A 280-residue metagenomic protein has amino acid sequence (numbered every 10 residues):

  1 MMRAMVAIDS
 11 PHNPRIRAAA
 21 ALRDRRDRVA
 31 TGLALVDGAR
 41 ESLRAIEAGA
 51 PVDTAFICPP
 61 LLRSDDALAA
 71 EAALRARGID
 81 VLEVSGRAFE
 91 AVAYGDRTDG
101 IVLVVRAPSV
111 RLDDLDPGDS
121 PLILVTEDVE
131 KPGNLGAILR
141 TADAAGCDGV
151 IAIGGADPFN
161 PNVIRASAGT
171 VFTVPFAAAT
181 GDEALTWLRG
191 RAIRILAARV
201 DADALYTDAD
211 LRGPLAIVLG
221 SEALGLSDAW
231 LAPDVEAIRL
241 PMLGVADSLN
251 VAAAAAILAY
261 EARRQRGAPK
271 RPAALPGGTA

Functional and structural regions predicted by a protein language model:
M1-D96, R271-A280: N-terminal positively charged helical leader segments and presequences
I8, A34, E127-D128, A152-G154 (+3 more regions): Glycine- and other small-residue-rich loops at beta-strand/loop junctions that grip anionic moieties
G38, E130-A137, L249-A254: Amphipathic alpha-helical repeat scaffolds
E47, A73, L82-S85, V104-A202: RNA substrate-binding interface of SAM-dependent RNA methyltransferases
P60-L62, A88, P108-S109, V200-D203 (+1 more regions): Short glycine-rich anion-binding loops that position phosphate/pyrophosphate groups of nucleotides and phosphorylated
L103, T141-A145, G155-P158, N162-T170 (+1 more regions): Structured adenosyl-cofactor binding patch, chiefly the S-adenosyl-L-methionine
L196-G244, N250: Active-site/ligand-binding-proximal alpha/beta "capping" segment
